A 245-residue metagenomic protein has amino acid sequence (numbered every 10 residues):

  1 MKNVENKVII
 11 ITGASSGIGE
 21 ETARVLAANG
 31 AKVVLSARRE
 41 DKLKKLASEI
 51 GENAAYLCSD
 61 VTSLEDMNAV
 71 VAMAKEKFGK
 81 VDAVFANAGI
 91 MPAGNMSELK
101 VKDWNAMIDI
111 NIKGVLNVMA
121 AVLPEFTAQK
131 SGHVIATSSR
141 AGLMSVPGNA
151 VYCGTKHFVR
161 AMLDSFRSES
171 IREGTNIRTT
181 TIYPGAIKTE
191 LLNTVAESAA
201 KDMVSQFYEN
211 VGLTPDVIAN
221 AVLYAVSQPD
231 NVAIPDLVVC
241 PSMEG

Functional and structural regions predicted by a protein language model:
S15-S16: Conserved glycine-rich cofactor-binding loop
N29-L46: Conserved glycine-rich Rossmann-like NAD(P)H-binding loop of the short-chain dehydrogenase/reductase
C58-A69, V101: The beta1-alpha1 cofactor-binding region of Rossmann-like NAD(H)/NADP(H)-dependent oxidoreductases
N95-M96, D103-N105: Substrate-binding pocket helix/loop in short-chain dehydrogenase/reductase
M119, T155: Active-site helix of classical SDR
S139: Residue(s) in the substrate-gating loop at a strand-loop-helix junction that position the organic substrate next
I177, T181-I182, A200-G245: C-terminal helical subdomain
